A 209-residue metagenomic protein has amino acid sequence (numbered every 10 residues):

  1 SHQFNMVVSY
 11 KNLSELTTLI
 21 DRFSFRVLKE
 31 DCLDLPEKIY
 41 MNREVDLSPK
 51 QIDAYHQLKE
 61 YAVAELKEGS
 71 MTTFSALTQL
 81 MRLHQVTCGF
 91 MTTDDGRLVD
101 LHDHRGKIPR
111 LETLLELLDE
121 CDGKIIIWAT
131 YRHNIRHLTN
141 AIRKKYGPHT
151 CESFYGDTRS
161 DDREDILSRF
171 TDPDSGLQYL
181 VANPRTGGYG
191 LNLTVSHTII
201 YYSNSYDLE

Functional and structural regions predicted by a protein language model:
S1-D100, R105-G123: Inter-lobe coupling linker of SF2 helicases/translocases
R43-V45, F154-G156, Y202: Hydrophobic residues at beta-strand termini and immediately following loops that shape nucleotide-binding pockets
P49-I52, R132-N134, R159, T186-G188 (+1 more regions): Conserved nucleotide-binding/hydrolysis micro-motifs of P-loop NTPases
D53, E112, R136, N140 (+3 more regions): Alpha-helical elements of the RecA-like P-loop NTPase motor core of helicases
D119-E120, R169-D174, L191-L193: Conserved catalytic network of the ASCE P-loop NTPase/AAA+ motor domain
I126-W128, R136-H137, R143-G187: Conserved helicase ATPase core of P-loop NTP-dependent helicases/translocases
R185-E209: Conserved RecA-like helicase motor core of SF1/SF2 enzymes
